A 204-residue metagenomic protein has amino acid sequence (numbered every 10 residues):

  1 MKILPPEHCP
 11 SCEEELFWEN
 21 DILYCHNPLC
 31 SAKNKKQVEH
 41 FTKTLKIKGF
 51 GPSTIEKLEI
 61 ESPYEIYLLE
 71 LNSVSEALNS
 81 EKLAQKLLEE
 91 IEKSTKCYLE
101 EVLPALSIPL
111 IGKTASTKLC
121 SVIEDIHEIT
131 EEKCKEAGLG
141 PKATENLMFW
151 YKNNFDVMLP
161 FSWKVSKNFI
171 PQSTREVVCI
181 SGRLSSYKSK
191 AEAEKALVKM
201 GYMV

Functional and structural regions predicted by a protein language model:
M1-K48: Cys/His-rich short segments
K2, H8, N34, A77-V204: DNA strand-break repair and replication-stress modules
E14, L58-E59, C120: Active-site-flanking alpha-helical
N20-D21, K35-E39, F50-S53, Y67-L68 (+2 more regions): Short acidic (Asp/Glu) and glycine-rich catalytic loops that position anionic groups and cofactors
I22, P52-I55, P63, A84 (+2 more regions): Disulfide-stabilized extracellular ectodomain repeats and their linkers
H26, K43-K46, F50, S75 (+2 more regions): Residues marking the start of alpha-helices
T42, T54, K188: Solvent-exposed, flexible loop/coil residues
T44-S53, I60-N79: Compact, charge-rich alpha-helical regulatory domains located at protein termini
